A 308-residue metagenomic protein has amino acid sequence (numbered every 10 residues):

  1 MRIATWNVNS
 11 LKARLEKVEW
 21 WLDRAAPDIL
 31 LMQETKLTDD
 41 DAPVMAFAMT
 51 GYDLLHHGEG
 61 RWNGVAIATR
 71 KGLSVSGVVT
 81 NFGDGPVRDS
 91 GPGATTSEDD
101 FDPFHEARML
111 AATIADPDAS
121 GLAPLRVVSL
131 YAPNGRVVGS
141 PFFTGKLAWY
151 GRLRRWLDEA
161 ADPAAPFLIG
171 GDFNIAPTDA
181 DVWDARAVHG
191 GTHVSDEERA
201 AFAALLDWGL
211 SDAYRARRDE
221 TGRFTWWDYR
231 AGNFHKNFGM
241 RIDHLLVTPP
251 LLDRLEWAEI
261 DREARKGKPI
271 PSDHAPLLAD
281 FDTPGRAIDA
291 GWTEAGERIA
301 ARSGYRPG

Functional and structural regions predicted by a protein language model:
M1-R14, W21, A25, D39-L55 (+1 more regions): Internal alpha/beta domain cores that form substrate/cofactor-binding pockets in large enzymes and binding proteins
M1-S10, P124-G139, H274: Active-site-proximal beta-strand elements of phosphoester/diester hydrolases
I3-N7, L22-D40, V127, W156-D179 (+4 more regions): Active-site beta-strand/loop signature of hydrolases that rely on acidic residues for catalysis
N9, K36, G83, Y131-P133 (+2 more regions): Catalytic metal-binding/acid-base residues of hydrolase active sites
R24, D39, A46-A48, D53 (+2 more regions): Metal-dependent phosphoester-hydrolase catalytic domains
K36, D41-G135: Structured beta-strand-rich core segments of catalytic domains in phosphoester-bond hydrolases
S129-F143, A185-E198: Active-site-proximal loop/helix segment associated with metal-binding centers of metalloenzymes
T144-L157: Long, well-ordered alpha-helical scaffolding segments within enzyme catalytic domains, especially pronounced
